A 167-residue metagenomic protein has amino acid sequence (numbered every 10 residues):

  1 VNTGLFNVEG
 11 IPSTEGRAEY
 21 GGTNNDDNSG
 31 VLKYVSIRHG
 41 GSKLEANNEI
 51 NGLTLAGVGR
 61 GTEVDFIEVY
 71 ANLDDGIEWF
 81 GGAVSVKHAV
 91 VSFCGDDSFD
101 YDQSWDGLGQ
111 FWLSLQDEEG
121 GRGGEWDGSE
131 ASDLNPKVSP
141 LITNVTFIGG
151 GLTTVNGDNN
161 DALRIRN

Functional and structural regions predicted by a protein language model:
V1-N167: Beta-strand/loop edge motif enriched in small/polar residues
